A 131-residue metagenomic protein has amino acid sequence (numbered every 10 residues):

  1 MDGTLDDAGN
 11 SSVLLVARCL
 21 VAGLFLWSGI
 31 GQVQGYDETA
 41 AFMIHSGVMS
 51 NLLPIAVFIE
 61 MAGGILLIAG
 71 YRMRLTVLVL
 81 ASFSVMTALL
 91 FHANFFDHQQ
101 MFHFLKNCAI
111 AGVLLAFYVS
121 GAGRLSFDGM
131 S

Functional and structural regions predicted by a protein language model:
M1-Q34, S50-F58, A62, I68-S131: Extended, low-polarity transmembrane helix blocks
Q34-V48: Membrane-interface interhelical connector segments
